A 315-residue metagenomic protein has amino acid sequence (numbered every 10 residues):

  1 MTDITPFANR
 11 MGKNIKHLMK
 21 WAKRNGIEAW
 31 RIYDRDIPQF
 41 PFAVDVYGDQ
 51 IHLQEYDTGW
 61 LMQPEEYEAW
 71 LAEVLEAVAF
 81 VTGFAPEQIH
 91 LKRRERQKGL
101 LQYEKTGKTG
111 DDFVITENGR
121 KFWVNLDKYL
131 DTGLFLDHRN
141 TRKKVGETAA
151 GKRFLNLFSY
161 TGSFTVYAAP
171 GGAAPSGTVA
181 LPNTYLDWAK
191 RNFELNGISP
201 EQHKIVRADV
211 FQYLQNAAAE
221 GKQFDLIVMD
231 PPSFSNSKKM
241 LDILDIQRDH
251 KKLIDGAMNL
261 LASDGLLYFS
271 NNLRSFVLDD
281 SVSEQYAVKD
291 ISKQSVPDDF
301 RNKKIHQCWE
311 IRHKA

Functional and structural regions predicted by a protein language model:
M1-Q50, Y56-D57: Non-catalytic accessory regions of SAM-dependent methyltransferases
F42-D45, W70-F135, K143: Non-catalytic substrate-recognition/targeting regions of SAM-dependent transferases
G151-Y160: Conserved class I S-adenosyl-L-methionine
T161-A174: Conserved SAM-binding loop of SAM-dependent methyltransferases across substrates and taxa, primarily the Class I
P175-A180: Conserved SAM-binding motif I beta-strand of class I
L181-V228: S-adenosyl-L-methionine
N183-Y185, R207, D225-G256: Mobile active-site "lid"/loop adjacent to the S-adenosyl-L-methionine
G265-A315: C-terminal catalytic and target-recognition region of SAM-dependent MTase-like enzymes, primarily methyltransferases
